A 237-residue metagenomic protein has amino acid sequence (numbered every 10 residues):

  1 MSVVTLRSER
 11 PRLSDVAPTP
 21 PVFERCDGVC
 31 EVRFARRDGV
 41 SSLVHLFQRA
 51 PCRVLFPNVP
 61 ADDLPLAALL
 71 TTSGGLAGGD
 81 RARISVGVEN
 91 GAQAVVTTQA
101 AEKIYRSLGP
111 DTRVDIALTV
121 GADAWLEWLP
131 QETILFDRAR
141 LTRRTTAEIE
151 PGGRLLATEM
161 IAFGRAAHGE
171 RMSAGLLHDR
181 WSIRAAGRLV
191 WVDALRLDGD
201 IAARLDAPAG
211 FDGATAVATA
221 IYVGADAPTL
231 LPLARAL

Functional and structural regions predicted by a protein language model:
S2-E132, D137, R144: N-terminal, charged/glycine-rich beta-strand/loop interface patches
D27-E31, R81-R83, R113-D115, T142-R144 (+5 more regions): Broad gene-expression machinery/nucleic-acid interaction feature
E89, G121, E148-E150, T158 (+1 more regions): Feature marks extracellular polysaccharide-active and adherence modules
Q99-I104, E132-I134, M160-F163, L195-D200: Short, solvent-exposed aromatic-acidic interface loops
A101, T119-V120, E150-G152, A166 (+2 more regions): Short, intrinsically disordered/low-complexity patches at protein termini and at juxtamembrane boundaries
F136-R144, I149-A174: Acidic (Asp/Glu-rich), glycine- and aromatic
I161-L237: A structural signal for small-residue-enriched, beta-sheet-centric alpha/beta enzyme cores and oligomeric scaffold folds
